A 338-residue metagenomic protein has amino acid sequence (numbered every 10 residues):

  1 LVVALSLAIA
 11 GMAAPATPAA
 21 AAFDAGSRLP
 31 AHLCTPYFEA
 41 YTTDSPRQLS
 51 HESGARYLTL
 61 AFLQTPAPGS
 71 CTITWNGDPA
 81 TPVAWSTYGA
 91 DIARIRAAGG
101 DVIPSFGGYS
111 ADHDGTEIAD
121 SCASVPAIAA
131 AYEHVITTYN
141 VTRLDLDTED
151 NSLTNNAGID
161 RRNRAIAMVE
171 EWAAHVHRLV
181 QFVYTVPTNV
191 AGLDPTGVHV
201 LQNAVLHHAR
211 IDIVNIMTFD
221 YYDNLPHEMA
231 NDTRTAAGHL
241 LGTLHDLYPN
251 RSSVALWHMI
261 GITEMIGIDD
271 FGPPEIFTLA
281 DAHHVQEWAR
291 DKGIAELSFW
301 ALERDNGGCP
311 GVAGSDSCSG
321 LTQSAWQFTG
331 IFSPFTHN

Functional and structural regions predicted by a protein language model:
L1-A22: Secretory targeting and sorting signals
A22-I216, D220-L247, R251, A255-G261 (+2 more regions): Chitinase-like catalytic core of GlcNAc-active glycosidases
D101, E296-S298: Beta-sheet entry/capping signal
E275-A295: Short, low-complexity, polybasic intrinsically disordered segments
A301: Residues that scaffold, gate, or flank divalent-cation-dependent active/transport sites
